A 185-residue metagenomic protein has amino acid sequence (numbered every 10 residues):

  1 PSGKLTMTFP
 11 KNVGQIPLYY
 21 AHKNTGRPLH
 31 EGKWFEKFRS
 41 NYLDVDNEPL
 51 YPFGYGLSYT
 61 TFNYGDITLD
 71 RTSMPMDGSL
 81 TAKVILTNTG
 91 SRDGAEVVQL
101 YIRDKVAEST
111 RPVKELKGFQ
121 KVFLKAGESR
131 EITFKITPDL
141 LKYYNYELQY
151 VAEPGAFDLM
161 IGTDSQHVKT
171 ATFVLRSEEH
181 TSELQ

Functional and structural regions predicted by a protein language model:
P1-A95, Y101, A126, P154 (+2 more regions): Secreted, periplasmic, or luminal enzymes acting at the cell surface/secretory milieu
D70, T87-T89, R103, K135-D139 (+1 more regions): Solvent-exposed residues in well-ordered beta-strands and their adjoining turns, especially edge/terminal strands
S79-T81, S129-T133, V168-T170: Intrinsic-disorder/low-complexity, polar/charged segments enriched in Ser/Thr/Lys/Arg/Asp/Glu/Gln
S91-E108, K114-L116: Short acidic, flexible loop segments centered on an aromatic residue
E108-Y144: Intrinsically disordered, low-complexity Pro/Gly/Ser/Thr-rich segments with frequent PxxP/GP/PP motifs and embedded
T137-S177: Terminal connector regions
E179-Q185: Conserved small/polar residues in nucleotide/adenosyl-binding loops
